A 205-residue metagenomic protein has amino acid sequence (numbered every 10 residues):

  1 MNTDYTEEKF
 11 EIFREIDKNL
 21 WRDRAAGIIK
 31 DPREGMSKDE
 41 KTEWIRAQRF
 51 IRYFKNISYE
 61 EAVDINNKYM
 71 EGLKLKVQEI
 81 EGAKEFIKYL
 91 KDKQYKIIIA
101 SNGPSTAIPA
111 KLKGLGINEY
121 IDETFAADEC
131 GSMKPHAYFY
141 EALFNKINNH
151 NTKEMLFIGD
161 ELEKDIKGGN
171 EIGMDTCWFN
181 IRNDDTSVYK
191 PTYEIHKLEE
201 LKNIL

Functional and structural regions predicted by a protein language model:
M1-R22, N56, K190: Active-site neighborhood of HAD-like aspartate-dependent phosphohydrolases
T3-E8, K84, K88-K91, I98-L205: Asp-based, Mg2+/Mn2+-dependent phosphohydrolase catalytic module
F13, A47-F50, Y140, L198: A general structural signal for well-ordered alpha-helical segments in protein cores
E15-K68: A metal-dependent, Asp-based hydrolase signature
K38-K41, L75, G131: Conserved aromatic-histidine-acidic binding/catalytic patches
E43-A47, Y59-V63, N67-I99: Short, acidic loop-to-helix structural element flanking the phosphoryl-transfer center in phosphate-processing enzymes
